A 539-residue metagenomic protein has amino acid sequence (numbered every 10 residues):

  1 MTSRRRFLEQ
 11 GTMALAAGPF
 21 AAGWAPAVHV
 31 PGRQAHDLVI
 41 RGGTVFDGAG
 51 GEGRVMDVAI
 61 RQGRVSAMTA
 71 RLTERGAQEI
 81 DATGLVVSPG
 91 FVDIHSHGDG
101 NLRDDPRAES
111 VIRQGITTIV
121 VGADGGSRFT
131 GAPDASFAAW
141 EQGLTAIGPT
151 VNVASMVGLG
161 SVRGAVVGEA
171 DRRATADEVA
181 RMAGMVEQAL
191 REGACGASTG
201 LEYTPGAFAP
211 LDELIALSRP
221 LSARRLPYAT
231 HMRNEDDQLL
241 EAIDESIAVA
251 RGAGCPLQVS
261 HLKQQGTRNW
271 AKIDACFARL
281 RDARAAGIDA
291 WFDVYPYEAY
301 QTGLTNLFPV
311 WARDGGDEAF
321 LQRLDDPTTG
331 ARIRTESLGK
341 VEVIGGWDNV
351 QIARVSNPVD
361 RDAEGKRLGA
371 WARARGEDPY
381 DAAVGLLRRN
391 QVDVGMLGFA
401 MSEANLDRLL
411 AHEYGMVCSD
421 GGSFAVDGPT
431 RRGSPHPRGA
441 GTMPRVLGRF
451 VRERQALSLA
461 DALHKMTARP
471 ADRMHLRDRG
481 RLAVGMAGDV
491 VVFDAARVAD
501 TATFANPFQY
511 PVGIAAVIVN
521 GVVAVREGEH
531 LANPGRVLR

Functional and structural regions predicted by a protein language model:
M1-L15: N-terminal secretory signal peptides and thylakoid transit peptides that target proteins across membranes
P31-L38, V45-G90, D500: Histidine-rich, glycine-flanked metal-binding segment
D37, V45-D57, V394-M401, N405-L406 (+2 more regions): Acidic, glycine-enriched loop/beta-strand segments at the rims of small-molecule binding/catalytic pockets
G43, D326, R408-Y414, S419-D420 (+3 more regions): C-terminal cap of metal-dependent C-N hydrolases
G43, G63, G84, H95 (+11 more regions): Divalent metal-coordination and catalytic microenvironments
L85, F91, S96, L102-G196 (+3 more regions): Divalent-metal coordination cores built from histidine and acidic residues
T150, M156-A176, M182-Y203, A248-R251 (+2 more regions): Active-site neighborhoods of metal-dependent hydrolases
Q188-S246: Divalent metal-binding pocket/active-site signature
